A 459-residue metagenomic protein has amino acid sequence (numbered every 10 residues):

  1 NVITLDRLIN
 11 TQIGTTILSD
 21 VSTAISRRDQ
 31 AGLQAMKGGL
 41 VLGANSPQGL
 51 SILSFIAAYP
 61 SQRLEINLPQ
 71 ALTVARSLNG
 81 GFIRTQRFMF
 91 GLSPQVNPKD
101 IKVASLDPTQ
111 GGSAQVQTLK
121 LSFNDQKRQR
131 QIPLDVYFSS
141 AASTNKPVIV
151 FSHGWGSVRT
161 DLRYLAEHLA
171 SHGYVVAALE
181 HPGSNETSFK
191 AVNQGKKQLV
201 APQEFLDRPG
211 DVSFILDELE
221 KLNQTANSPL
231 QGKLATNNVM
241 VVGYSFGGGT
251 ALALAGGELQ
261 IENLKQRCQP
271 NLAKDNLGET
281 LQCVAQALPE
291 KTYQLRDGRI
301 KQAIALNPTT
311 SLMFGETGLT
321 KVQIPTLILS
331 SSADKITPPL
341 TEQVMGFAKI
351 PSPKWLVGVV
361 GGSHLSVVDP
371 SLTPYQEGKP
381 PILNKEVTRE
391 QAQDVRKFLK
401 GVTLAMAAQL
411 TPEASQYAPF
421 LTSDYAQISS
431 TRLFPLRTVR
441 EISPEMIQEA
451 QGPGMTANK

Functional and structural regions predicted by a protein language model:
N1-K102: Mature extracellular/secreted ectodomains of secretory-pathway proteins
F90-N145: N-terminal cap/lid segment of alpha/beta-hydrolase-fold proteins
T144-G154, E167: Short beta-strand element of the alpha/beta-hydrolase
G154, A235, G243-A251: Gly/Ala-rich beta-loop-alpha elbow adjacent to hydrolase catalytic centers
G156, T160-R163, H168, E180-G210 (+1 more regions): Cap/lid segment of the alpha/beta-hydrolase catalytic domain
K197-T236, A253, N263-D275, E279: Alpha/beta-hydrolase active-site loop
G318, I324, P338-F347: Short alpha-helix in the alpha/beta-hydrolase fold that links the catalytic acid
V322, I328-S330: Short beta-strand/loop motif that positions the catalytic acidic residue of the alpha/beta-hydrolase fold
